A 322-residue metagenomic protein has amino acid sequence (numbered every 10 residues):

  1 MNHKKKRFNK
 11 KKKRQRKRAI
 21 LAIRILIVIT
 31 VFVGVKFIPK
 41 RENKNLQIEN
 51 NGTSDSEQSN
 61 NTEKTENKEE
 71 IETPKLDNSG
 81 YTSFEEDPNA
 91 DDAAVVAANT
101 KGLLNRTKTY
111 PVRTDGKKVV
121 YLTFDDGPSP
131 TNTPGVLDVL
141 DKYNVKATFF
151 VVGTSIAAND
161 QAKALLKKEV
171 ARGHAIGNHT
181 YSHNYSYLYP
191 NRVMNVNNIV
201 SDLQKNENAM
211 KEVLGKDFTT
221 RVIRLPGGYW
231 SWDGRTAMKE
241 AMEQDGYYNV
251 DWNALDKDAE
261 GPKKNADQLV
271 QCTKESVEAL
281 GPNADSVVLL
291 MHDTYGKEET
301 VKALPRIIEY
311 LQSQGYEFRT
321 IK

Functional and structural regions predicted by a protein language model:
N2-F8, I20-L122, S129-G135, K142 (+4 more regions): N-terminal pre-catalytic segment of deacetylase/amide-hydrolase enzymes
K17, E49, N60, T180-Y181 (+1 more regions): Compositionally biased, intrinsically disordered low-complexity segments enriched in polar/proline residues
R18-R24, K36, K40-R41, L165 (+8 more regions): Functionally constrained cores in energy, signaling, and assembly domains
R24, K36, D87, Y121 (+8 more regions): Generic hydrophobic/packing signal
E86-M194, Q204-R221: Active-site beta->alpha N-cap acidic-glycine motif
Q161, H183-L290, T294-L311, Y316-E317 (+1 more regions): Catalytic domains of cell-wall/extracellular-matrix polysaccharide-remodeling enzymes, centered on de-N-acetylation
